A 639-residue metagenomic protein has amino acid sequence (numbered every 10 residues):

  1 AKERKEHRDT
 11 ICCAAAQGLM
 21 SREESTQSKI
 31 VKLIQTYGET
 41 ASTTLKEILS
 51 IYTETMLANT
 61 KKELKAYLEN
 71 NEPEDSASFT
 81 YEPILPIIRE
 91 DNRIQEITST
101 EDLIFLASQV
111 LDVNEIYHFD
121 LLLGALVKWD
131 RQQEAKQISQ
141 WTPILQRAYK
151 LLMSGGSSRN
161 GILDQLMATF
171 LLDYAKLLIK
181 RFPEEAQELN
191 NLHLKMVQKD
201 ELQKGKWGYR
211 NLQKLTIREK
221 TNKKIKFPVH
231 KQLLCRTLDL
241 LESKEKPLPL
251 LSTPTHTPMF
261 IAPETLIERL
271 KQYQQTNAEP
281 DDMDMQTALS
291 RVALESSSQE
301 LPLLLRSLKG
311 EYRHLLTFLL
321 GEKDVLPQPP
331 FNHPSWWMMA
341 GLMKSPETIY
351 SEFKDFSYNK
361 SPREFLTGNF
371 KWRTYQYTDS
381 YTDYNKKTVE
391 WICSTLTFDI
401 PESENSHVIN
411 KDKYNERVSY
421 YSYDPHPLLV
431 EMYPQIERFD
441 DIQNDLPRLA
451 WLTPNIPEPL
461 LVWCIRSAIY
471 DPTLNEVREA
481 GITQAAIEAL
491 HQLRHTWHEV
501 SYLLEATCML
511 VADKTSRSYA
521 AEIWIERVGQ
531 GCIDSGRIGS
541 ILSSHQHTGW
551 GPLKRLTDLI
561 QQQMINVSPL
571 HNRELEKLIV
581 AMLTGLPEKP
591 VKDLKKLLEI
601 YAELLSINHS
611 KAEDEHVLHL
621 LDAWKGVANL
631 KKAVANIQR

Functional and structural regions predicted by a protein language model:
A1-C13, T26-V31, Y37-R639: Alpha-helical structural signal with a strong bias for long, charge-/Ser/Thr/Gly-rich, low-complexity C-terminal tracts
